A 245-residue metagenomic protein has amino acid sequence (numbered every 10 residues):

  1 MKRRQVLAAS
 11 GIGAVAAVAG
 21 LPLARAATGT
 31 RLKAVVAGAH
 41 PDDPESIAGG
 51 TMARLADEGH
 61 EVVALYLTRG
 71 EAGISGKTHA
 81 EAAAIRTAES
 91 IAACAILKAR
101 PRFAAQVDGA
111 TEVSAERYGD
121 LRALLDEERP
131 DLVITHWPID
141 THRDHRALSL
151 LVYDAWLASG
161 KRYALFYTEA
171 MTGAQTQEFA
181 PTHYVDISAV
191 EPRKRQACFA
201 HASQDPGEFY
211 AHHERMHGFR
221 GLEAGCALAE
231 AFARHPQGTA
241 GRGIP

Functional and structural regions predicted by a protein language model:
Q5-A16, L23-E128, L157-A158: Active-site rim/loop-helix segments in enzyme catalytic domains that contact anionic ligands
A8-A16, L21-A37, V107, E112-P245: Metal-dependent de-N-acetylase/amidase catalytic core
